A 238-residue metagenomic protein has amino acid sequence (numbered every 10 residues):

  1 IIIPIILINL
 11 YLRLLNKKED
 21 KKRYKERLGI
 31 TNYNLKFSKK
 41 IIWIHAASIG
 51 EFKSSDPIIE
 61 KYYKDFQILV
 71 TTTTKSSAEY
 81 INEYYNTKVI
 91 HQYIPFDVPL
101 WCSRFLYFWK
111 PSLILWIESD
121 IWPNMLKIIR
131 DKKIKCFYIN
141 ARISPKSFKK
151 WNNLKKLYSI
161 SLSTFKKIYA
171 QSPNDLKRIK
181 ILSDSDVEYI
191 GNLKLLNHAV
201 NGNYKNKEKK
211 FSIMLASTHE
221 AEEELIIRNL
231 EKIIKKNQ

Functional and structural regions predicted by a protein language model:
I1-I5, N9: Membrane-interacting alpha-helical segments
I2-I3, N203, Q238: Proteins with a high burden of low-complexity, intrinsically disordered sequence enriched in S/T/G/P/A and R, requiring
L10-G202, T218-E220, I233: Active-site and donor-binding regions of nucleotide-sugar-utilizing enzymes
F37-W43, E208-I213, E223-L225, Q238: Charged active-site motifs of nucleotide-sugar-dependent glycosyltransferases
P95, K207-E208: N-terminal leader/targeting segments
E231-N237: Helix C-cap/alpha-to-beta connector motif
